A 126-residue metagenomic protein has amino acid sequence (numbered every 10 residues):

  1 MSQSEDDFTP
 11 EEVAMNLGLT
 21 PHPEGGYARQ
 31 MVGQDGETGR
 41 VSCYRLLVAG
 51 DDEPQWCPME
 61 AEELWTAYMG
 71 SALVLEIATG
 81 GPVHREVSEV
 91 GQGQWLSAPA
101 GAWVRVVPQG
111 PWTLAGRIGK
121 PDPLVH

Functional and structural regions predicted by a protein language model:
S2-W95, G110-W112, I118-H126: Non-catalytic, conserved peripheral segments adjacent to functional cores
V106-P108: Asparagine-centered strand-capping/turn motif at beta-strand->loop junctions
